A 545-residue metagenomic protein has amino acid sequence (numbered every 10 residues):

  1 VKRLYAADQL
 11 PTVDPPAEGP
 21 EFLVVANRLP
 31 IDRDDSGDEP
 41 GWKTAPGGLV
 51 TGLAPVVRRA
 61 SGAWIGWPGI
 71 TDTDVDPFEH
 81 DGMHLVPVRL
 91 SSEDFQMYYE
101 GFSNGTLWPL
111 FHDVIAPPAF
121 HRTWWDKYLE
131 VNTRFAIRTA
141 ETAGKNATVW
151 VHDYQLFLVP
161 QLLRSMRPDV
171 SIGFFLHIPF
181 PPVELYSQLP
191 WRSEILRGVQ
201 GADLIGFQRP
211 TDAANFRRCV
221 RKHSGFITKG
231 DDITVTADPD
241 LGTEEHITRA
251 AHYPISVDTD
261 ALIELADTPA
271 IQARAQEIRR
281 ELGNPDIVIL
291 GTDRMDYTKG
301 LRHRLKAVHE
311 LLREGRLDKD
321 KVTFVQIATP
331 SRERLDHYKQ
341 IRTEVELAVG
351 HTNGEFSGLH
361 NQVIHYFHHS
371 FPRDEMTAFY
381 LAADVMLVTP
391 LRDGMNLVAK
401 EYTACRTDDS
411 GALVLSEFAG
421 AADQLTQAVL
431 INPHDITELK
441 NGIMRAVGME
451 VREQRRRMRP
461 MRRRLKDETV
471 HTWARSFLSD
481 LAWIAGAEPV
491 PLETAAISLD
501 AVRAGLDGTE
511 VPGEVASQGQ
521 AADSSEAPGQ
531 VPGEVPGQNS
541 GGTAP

Functional and structural regions predicted by a protein language model:
V1-G508, G541-P545: Catalytic cores of carbohydrate-active enzymes across secretory and cytosolic contexts
T509, G513, S517-G519, S525 (+4 more regions): Small-residue-biased low-complexity repeat regions
